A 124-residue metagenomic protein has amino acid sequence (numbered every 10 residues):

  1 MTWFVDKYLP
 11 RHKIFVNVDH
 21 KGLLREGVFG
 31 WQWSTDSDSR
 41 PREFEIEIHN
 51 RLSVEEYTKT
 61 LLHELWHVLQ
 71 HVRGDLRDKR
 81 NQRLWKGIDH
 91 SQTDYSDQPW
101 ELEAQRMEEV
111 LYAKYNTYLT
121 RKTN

Functional and structural regions predicted by a protein language model:
M1-K13: Zn2+-dependent metallopeptidase catalytic core
R11, F15, D75-L76, Y118 (+1 more regions): Short, polar/charged, Gly/Pro-enriched helix-capping and turn/loop motifs at alpha-helix termini and inter-helix linkers
V18-L23, T58, D89-T93: Non-catalytic architectural context of zinc metalloproteases
K21-E55, H71-V72: Active-site scaffold of zinc-dependent metalloenzymes
S53-L69: Short alpha-helix carrying the canonical HExxH Zn2+-binding catalytic motif
E55, H71-L102, R106: Post-HEXXH active-site segment of zinc metalloproteases
V68-D75, V110-K114: Active-site catalytic microenvironments for nucleophilic, acid-base chemistry
D94-D97, R106-N124: Long, well-structured alpha-helical subdomains associated with metal-dependent extracellular/ecto-lumenal hydrolases
